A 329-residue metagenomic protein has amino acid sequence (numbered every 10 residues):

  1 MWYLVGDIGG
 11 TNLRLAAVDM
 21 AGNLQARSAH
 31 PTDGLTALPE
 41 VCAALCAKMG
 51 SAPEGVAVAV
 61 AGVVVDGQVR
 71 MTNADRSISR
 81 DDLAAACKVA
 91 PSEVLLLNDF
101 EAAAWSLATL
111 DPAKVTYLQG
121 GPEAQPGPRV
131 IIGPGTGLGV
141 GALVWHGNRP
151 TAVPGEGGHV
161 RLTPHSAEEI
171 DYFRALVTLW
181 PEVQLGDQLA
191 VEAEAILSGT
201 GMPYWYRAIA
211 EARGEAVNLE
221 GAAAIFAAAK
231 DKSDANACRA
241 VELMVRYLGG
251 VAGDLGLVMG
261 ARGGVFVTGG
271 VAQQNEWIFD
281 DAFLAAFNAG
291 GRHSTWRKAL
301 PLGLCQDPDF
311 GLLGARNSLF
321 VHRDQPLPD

Functional and structural regions predicted by a protein language model:
M1-A52, Y172-D329: ATP-binding/phosphotransfer module of carbohydrate and carboxylate kinases, centering on a glycine-rich
Y3-D7, P53-A57, L95, G121 (+2 more regions): Short glycine-aspartate micro-motif
I8, V60-A61, D99-F100, P134-T136: Fold-independent oxyanion-binding glycine-rich loops and adjacent beta-strand/coil segments at enzyme active sites
L13, V63-V65, G137-G141, Y204 (+1 more regions): Short, acidic Gly/Pro/Ser/Thr-rich loop/turn segments
M49-L96, W105-P112, I131, A272-W277: Short beta-strand-loop/turn "lid" adjacent to the catalytic site in phosphate-handling enzymes
M71-A74, L95-A102, G121-A124, I131-P134 (+1 more regions): Active-site nucleophile and cofactor-binding loops and adjacent substrate-binding regions of central metabolic enzymes
V94-A124, A223-A235, E242: ATP-dependent carbohydrate kinase catalytic cores
Y117, Q125-A193, E276-W277, L284-G290: Glycine-rich phosphate-binding loop of actin/hexokinase-like ATP-binding domains
